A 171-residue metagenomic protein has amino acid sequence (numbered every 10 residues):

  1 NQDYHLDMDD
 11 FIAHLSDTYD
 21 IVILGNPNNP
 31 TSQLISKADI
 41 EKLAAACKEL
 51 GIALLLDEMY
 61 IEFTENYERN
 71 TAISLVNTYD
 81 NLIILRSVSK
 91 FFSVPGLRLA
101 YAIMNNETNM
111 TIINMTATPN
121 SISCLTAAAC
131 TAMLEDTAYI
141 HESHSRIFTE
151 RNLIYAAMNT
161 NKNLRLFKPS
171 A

Functional and structural regions predicted by a protein language model:
N1-Q2, H14, N161-A171: Short, intrinsically disordered, charge-balanced linker/junction segments flanking boundaries in proteins
H5-T18, P30-L54, E58-F91: Active-site pre-lysine segment of PLP-dependent enzymes
A13, I73-L75, P119, R165-K168: Short secondary-structure boundary/capping segments
D20-I21, Y139: Active-site-proximal or metal-binding-adjacent scaffold patches in catalytic folds
I21-G25, L55, Y101-I103: Structural motif
P27-P30, D136: A short, flexible beta-alpha/helix-coil linker loop
N81-T160, R165-F167: PLP-dependent aminotransferase class I/II
